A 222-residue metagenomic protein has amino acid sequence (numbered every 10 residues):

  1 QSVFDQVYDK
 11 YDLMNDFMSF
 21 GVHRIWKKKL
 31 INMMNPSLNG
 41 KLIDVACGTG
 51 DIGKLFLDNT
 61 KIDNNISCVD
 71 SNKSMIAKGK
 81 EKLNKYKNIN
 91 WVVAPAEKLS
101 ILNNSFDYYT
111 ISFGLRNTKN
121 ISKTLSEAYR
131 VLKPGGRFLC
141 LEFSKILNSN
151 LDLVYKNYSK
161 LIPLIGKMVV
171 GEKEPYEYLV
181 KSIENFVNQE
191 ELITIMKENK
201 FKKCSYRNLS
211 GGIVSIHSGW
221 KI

Functional and structural regions predicted by a protein language model:
Q1-D12, Y158, V169: N-terminal, positively charged/glycine-rich alpha-helical extensions of SAM-dependent methyltransferases
F20-G40, L55: Conserved alpha-helix/loop element of class I SAM-dependent methyltransferases that forms part of the SAM/SAH-binding
K41-K98: Class I SAM-dependent methyltransferase SAM/SAH-binding core
E97-Y109: A short acidic, Gly/Pro-enriched loop at the edge of an enzyme's catalytic core that lines a small-molecule cofactor
D107-I121, S144: A short SAM/SAH-binding and catalytic strip from SAM-dependent methyltransferases
S122-R137: A short glycine-rich, Lys/Arg-flanked "PGG" loop and its adjoining helix->strand segment in the class I
L141, K145-I195, N199, S205: C-terminal alpha-helical "lid/dimerization" subdomain adjacent to the S-adenosyl-L-methionine
I193, N199-I222: Core SAM-dependent methyltransferase catalytic element
